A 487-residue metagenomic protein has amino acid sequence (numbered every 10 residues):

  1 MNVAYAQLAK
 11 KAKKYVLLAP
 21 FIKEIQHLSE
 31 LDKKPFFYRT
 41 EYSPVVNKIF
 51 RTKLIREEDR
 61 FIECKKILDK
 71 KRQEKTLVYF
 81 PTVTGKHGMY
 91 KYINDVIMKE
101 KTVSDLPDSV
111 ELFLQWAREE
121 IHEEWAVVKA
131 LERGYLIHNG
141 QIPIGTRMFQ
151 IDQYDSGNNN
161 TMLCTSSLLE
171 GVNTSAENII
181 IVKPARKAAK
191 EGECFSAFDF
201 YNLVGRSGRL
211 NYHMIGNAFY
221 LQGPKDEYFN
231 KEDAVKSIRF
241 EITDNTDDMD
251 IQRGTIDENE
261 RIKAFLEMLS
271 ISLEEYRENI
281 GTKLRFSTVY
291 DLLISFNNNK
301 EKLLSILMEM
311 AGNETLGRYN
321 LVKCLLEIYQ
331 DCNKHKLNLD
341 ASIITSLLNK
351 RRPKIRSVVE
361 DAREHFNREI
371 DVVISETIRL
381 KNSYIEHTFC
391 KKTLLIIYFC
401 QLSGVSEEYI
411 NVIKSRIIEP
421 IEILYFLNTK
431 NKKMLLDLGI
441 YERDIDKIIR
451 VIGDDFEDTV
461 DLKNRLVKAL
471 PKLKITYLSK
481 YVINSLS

Functional and structural regions predicted by a protein language model:
M1-K13, Q150: Short, conserved "post-DEAD/DEAH" coupling segment immediately C-terminal to helicase motif II within the SF2/RecA-like
A9-Y15, F21-I22, N178, R186-K187 (+2 more regions): Conserved segment of the helicase C-terminal RecA-like domain
L18-I22, F80-V83, C164-L168, K183 (+1 more regions): A short beta-strand-to-loop transition that corresponds to the Sensor-1 phosphate-sensing loop of AAA+ P-loop ATPases
K23-K71, L106-D108: Interdomain hinge/linker at the junction between the two RecA-like core domains of SF2 helicases
I55-D59, K70-T161, R186-F200, N411 (+4 more regions): Conserved C-terminal RecA-like helicase domain
T161-A185, G216-L221: A short beta-strand element within the Helicase C-terminal
E227-I280: Long, hydrophobic alpha-helical segments
D257-S487: C-terminal accessory/interaction regions of large nucleic acid-associated machines
